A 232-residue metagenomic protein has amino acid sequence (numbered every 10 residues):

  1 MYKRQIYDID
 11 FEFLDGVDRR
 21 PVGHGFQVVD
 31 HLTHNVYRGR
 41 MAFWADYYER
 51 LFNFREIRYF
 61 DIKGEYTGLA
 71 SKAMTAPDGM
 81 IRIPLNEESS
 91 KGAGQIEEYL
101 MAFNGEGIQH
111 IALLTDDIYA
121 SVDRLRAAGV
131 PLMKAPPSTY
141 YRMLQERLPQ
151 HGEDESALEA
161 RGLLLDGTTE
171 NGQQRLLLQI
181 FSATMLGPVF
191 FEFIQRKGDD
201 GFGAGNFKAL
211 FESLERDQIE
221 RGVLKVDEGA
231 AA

Functional and structural regions predicted by a protein language model:
M1-Y2: Short, small-residue-biased leader/transition segments that mark boundaries at the very start of proteins
I6-A45, N104-L113, N206-R216, E220-A232: N-terminal beta-strand motif that seeds the catalytic metal site of vicinal oxygen chelate
P21-F26, G64, L85-E87: Contiguous mid-protein beta-loop-alpha structural module that forms a pocket-lining wall or clamp of enzyme active
V29-T33, Y48, F54, I83-L85 (+5 more regions): Short, structured motif recognition centered on aromatic/hydrophobic residues
V36-R82, A120-D123, A127-V130, A135-P149 (+1 more regions): Core segments of cupin and vicinal oxygen chelate
D78-I96: Active-site-adjacent "gating/activation" loops or surface patches in catalytic cores
I96, A102, Q109-L186: Active-site/pore-lining binding-face segments in mid-to-C-terminal subdomains
L186, I194-D217: Low-complexity, glycine/alanine/valine/leucine- and proline-rich hydrophobic stretches
